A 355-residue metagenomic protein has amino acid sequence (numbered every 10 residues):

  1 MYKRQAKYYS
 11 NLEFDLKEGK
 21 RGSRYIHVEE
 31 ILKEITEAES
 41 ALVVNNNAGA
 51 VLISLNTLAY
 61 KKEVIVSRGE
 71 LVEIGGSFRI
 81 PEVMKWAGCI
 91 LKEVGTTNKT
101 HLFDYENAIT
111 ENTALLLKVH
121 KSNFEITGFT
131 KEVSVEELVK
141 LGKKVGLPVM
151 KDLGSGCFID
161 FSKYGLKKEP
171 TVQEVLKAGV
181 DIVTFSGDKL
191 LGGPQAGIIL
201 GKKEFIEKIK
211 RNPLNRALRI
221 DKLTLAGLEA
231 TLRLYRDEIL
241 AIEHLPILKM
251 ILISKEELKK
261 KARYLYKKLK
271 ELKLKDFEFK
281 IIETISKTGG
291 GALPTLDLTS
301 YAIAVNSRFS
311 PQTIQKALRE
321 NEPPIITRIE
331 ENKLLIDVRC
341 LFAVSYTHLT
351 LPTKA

Functional and structural regions predicted by a protein language model:
M1-Q5, T347-T353: Conserved small/polar residues in nucleotide/adenosyl-binding loops
K3-S23: Active-site cofactor/substrate anionic-group-binding motifs, chiefly glycine- and Lys/Arg-rich phosphate-binding loops
A6-Y9, R216, E320-I326: A common structural junction motif
L12-E18, L240-H244, E330-N332: Short coil/turn segments at secondary-structure boundaries
L16-Y235, K270: Conserved PLP-enzyme active-site core in the AAT-like
S54, I209, L265, I314-A317 (+1 more regions): Hydrophobic side chains in well-ordered alpha-helices
E204, N212-P213, I220-L272, I282-I285 (+1 more regions): Structural motif of enzymes handling amino- and sulfur-group chemistry
K255, K259-F342: Conserved C-terminal alpha-helix-loop-beta "cap" of PLP-dependent enzymes that closes/shapes the active-site mouth
